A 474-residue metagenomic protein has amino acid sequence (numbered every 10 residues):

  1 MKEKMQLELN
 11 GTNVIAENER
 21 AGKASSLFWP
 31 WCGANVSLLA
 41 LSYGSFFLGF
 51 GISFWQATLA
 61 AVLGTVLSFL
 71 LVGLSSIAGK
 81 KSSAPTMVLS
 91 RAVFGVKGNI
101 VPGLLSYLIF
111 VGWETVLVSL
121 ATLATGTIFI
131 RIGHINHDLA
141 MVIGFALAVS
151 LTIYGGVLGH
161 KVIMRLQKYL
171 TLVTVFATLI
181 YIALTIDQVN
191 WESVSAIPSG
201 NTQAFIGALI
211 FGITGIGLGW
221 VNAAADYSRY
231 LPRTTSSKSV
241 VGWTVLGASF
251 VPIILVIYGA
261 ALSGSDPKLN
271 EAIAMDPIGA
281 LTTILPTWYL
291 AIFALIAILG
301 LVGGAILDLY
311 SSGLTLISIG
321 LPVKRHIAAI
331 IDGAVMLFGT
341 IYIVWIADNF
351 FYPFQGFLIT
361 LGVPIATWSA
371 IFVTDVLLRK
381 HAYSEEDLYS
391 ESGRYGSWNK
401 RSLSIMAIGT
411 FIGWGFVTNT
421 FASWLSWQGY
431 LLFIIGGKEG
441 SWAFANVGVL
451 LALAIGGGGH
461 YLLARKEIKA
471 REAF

Functional and structural regions predicted by a protein language model:
M1-W55, A177, A204-F211, Y230-S239 (+1 more regions): Membrane-interface "cap" regions at the ends of multi-pass membrane proteins
R20-A24, L158-T171, N222-I254, L269-G279 (+3 more regions): Hydrophobic, small-residue-rich membrane helices and short re-entrant helix-turn-helix hairpins that build
A24-L41, I182-Q188, I197-L262, T287-L309 (+2 more regions): Hydrophobic, membrane-embedded alpha-helices of multi-pass small-molecule transporters
L48-A60, I130-M141, K161-L170, G279-T287 (+4 more regions): Transmembrane helix-loop boundary segments of multi-pass membrane transporters
G49-F50, I77, V93, V101 (+9 more regions): Membrane-water interface regions at transmembrane-helix termini and the short interhelical loops of multi-pass membrane
A60-V93, G103-V118, Y461-E467: Juxtamembrane transmembrane-helix boundary signature
G103, R131-V157, L172-A183, I210-A224 (+4 more regions): Transmembrane alpha-helical segments of multi-pass small-molecule transport proteins
V173, S369-G459: C-terminal membrane-solvent junction of multi-pass transporters and transport-like membrane proteins
